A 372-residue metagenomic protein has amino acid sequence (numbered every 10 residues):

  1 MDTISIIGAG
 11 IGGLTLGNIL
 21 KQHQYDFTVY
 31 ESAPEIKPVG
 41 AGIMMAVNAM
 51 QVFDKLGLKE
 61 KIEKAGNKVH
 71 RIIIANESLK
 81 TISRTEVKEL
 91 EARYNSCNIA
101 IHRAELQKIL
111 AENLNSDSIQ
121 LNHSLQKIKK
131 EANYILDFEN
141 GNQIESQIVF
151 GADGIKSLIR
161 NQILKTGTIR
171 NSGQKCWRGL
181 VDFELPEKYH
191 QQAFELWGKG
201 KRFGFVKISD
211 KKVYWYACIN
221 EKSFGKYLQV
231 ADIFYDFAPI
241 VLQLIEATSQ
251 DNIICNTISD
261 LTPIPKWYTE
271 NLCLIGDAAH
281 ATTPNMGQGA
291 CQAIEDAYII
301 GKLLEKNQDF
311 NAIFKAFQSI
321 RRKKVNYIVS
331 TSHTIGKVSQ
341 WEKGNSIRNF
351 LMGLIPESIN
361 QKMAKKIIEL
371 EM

Functional and structural regions predicted by a protein language model:
D2-I4, A46-L180, F224-A231, L370-M372: Conserved N-terminal helical subregion
S5, A9-Q22, T28-A33, F150-G151 (+2 more regions): Conserved mid-domain beta->alpha element of the FAD-binding
E35-Q51: Conserved N-terminal glycine-rich FAD pyrophosphate-binding loop of Rossmann-like flavoproteins
K37-P38, I159-R160, T282-P284: Conserved protein kinase catalytic core
G40-G42, L228, M286-Q288: Short, solvent-exposed loop/turn segments at secondary-structure boundaries
S83-N98, H102-Q107, N140-N142, F183-C255: Conserved FAD/dinucleotide-binding core of flavoprotein oxidoreductases
E145, K212, E270-N271: Conserved catalytic motifs of the protein kinase core domain
K323, S330, T334-M372: Alpha-helical membrane-targeting segments
